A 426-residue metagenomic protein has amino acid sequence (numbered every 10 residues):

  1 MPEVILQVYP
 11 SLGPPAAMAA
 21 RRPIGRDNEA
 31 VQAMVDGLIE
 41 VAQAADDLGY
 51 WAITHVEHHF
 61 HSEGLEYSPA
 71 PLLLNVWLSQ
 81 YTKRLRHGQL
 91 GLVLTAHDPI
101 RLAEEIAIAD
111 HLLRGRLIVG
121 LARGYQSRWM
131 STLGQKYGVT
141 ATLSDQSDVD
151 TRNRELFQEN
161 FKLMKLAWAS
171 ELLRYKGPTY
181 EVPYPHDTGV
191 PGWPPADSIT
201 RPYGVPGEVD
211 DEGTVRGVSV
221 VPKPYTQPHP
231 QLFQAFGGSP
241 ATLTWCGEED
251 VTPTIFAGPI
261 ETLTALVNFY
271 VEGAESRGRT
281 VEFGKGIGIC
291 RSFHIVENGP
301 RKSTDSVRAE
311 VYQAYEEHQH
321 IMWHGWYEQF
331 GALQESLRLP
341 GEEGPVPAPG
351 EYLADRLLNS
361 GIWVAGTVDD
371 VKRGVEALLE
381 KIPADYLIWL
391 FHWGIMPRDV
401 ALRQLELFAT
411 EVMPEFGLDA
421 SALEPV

Functional and structural regions predicted by a protein language model:
M1-L85, H229: N-terminal beta1-alpha1-beta2 module of alpha/beta enzyme domains
V4-V8, I53-H55, R86-L92, L117-L121 (+4 more regions): Hydrophobic faces of well-ordered beta-strands that scaffold small-molecule active sites in alpha/beta enzyme cores
L6-A19, D47, L143-K223, E261-I382 (+1 more regions): An alpha-helical appendage that flanks or caps ligand/catalytic pockets
A20-D36, L92-I100, D145-Q146, T226-G238 (+2 more regions): Active-site mouth loops of central-metabolism enzymes
D46-D47, V76-K83, I106, D110-R116 (+3 more regions): Acidic (Asp/Glu)-rich catalytic clusters
A52-L72, V93, A257-I260, W389-A401: Glycine-rich, proline-tolerant flexible connector loops at the mouths of alpha/beta enzymes
E57, L78, A109, M164 (+6 more regions): Conserved, mostly hydrophobic/aromatic
G238-V267: A conserved active-site cap/scaffold subdomain adjacent to cofactor or substrate pockets
